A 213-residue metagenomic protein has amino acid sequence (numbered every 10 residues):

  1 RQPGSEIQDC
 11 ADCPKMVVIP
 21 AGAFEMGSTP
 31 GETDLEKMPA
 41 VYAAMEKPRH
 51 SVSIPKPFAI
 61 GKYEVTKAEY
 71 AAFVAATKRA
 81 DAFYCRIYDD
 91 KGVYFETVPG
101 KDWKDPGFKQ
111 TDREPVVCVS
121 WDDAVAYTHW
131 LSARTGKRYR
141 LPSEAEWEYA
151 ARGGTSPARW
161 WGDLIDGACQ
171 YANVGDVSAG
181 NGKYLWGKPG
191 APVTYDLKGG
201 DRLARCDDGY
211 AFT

Functional and structural regions predicted by a protein language model:
R1-I7: N-terminal pre-domain segments of enzymes
C13-E25: Mature N-terminal segment immediately following signal peptide/propeptide cleavage in secreted/periplasmic
E25, T29-D34, A40-Y42, A80 (+1 more regions): Functional-site microenvironments in short loops/helix caps that host divalent-cation chemistry
V52: Conserved GTPase G-domain substructure that encodes guanine base recognition and part of the catalytic core, centered
G61-Y63, V117: Surface-exposed loop and edge beta-strand positions of immunoglobulin-like domains
T66: Acidic-aromatic/histidine active-site loop/patch
